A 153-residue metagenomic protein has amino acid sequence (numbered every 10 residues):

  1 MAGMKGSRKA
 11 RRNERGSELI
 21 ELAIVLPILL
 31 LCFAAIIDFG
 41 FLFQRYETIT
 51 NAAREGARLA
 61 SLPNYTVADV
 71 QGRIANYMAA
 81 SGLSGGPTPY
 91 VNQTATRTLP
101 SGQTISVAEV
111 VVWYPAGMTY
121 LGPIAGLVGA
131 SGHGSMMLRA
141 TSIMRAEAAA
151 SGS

Functional and structural regions predicted by a protein language model:
A2-K5, R54, R58-S153: Short, conserved structural patches
A2-M78: Alpha-helical assembly-interface signal, strongest on the long, hydrophobic N-terminal helix that forms
